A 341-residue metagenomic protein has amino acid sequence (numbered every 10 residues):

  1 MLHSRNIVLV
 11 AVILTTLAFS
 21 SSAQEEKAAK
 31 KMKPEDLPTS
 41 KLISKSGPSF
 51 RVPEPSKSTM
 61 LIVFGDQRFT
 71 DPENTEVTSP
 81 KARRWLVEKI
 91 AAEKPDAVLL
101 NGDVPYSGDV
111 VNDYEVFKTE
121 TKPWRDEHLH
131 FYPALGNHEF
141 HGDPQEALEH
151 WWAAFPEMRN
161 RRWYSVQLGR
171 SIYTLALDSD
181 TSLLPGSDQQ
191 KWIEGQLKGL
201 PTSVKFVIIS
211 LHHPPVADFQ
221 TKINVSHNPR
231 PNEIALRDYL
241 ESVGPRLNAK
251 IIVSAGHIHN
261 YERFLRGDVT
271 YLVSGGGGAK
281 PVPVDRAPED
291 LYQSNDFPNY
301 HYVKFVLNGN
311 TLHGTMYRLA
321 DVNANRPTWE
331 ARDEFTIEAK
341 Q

Functional and structural regions predicted by a protein language model:
M1-V8: Bacterial N-terminal signal peptides that target proteins for export
V10-A18: Bacterial N-terminal signal peptides
F19-A23: Sec/Tat signal peptide C-region and signal peptidase I cleavage site
E25-N112, D218, K222: N-terminal active-site segment of His-dependent metallophosphoesterases
A28-P53, N74, V110-V207, Q220-I252 (+2 more regions): Extended active-site neighborhood of metal-dependent phosphoesterases/phosphodiesterases
D66, G102-D103, G136-N137, H212 (+1 more regions): Active-site glycine-centered loops adjacent to acidic/histidine catalytic or metal-binding residues that shape
S179, S210-P214, G256-I258, Y317-R318: Short, well-ordered beta-to-alpha junction loops that form the rim of enzyme active sites and present histidine/acidic
T315-R326: Short, solvent-exposed aromatic-acidic interface loops
